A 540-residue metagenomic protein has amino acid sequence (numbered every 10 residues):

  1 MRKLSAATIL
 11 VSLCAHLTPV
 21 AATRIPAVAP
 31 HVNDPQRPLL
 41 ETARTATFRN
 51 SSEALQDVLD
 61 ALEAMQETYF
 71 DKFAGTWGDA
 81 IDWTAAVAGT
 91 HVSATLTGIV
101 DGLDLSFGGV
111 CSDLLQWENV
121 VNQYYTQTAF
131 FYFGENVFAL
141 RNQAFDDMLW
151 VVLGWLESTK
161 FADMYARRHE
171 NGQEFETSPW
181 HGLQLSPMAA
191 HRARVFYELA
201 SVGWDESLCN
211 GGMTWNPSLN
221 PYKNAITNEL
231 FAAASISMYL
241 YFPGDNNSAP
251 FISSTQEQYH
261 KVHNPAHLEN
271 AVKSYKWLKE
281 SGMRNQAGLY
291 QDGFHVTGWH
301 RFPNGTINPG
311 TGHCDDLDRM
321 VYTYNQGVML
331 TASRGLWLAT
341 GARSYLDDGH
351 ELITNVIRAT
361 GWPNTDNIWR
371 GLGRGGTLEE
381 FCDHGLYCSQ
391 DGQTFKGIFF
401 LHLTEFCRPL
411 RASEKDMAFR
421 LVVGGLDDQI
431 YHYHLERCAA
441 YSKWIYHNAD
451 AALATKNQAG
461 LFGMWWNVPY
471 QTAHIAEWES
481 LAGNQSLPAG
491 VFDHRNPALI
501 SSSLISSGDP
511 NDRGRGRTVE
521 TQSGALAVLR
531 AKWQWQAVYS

Functional and structural regions predicted by a protein language model:
M1-P26: Fungal secretory targeting signals
P26-F131, L140-D146, G182, G203-W204 (+2 more regions): CBM-like carbohydrate-recognition segments
L59-E67, A234, M283-D316, L529: Extended glycan-interaction surfaces of carbohydrate-active proteins
T84-V87, L140-Q143, D147-W150, L185 (+9 more regions): Structural signature of alpha-solenoid helical repeat junctions
A94, Q127, W150, E157 (+12 more regions): Alpha-helical scaffold segments in carbohydrate-active enzymes
T97-L105, G154, F161-R168, G203 (+8 more regions): Alpha-solenoid helical repeat scaffolds
F138, L149, L153-S281, Q286-G288 (+2 more regions): Fungal eukaryote-biased detector of long internal structured cores
R319-M320: Outer-membrane beta-barrel proteins
